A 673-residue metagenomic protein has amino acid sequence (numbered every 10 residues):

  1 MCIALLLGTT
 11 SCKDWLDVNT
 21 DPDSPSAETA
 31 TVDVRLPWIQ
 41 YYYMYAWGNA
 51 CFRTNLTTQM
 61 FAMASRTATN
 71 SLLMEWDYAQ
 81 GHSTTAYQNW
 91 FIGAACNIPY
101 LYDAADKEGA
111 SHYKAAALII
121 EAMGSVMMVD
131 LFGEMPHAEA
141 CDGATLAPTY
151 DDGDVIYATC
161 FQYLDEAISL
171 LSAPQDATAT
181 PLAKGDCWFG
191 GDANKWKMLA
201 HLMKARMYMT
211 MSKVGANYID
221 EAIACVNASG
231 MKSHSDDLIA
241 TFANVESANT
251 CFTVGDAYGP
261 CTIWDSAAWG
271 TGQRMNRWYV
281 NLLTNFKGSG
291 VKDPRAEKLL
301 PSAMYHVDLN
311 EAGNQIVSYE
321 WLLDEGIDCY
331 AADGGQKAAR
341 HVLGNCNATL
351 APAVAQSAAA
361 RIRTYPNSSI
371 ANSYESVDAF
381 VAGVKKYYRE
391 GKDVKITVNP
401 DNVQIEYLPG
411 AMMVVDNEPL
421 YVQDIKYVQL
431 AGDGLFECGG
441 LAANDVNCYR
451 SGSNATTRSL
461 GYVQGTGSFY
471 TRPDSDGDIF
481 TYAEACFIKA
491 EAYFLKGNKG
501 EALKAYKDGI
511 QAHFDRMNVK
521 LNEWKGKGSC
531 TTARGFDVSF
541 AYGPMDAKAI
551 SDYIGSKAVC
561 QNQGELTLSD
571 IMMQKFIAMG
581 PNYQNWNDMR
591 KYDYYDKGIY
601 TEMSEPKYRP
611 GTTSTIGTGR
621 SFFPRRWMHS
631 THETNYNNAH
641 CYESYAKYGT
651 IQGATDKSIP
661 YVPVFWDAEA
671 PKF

Functional and structural regions predicted by a protein language model:
C2-G8: Bacterial N-terminal signal peptides
C12-S65, D77, N89, A296 (+6 more regions): Membrane-proximal, proline-rich intrinsically disordered regions
D33, P37, A64-D176, Y470-G477: Conserved, well-structured interaction surfaces
L131-Q162, T178-G190, N194, V214-N227 (+1 more regions): Short coil/linker segments at helix-helix boundaries
E221-Y482, L503-Q574, Y583-W586: Hydrophobic-face positions in mid-chain alpha helices that act as interaction patches
